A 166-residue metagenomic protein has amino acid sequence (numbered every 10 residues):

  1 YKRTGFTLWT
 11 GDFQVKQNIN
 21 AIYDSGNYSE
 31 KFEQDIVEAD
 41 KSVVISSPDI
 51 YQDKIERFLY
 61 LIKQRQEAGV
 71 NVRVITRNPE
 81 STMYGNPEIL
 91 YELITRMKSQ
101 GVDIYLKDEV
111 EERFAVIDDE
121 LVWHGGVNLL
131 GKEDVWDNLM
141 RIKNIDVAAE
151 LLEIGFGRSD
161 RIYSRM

Functional and structural regions predicted by a protein language model:
Y1-V15, N20, V122-M166: Signature of lipid phosphatidyltransferase scaffolds
I22, V102-K107: General small-molecule cofactor/ligand-binding pocket signal
I22-S29: A general structural motif
N27, D108-E111: Short beta->alpha linker loops
F32-S99: Primarily the HKD phosphodiesterase
I75-R77, K107, H124-G125, K143: Generic beta-sheet signal
R113-V116: Short beta-strand scaffold segments in enzyme catalytic cores
